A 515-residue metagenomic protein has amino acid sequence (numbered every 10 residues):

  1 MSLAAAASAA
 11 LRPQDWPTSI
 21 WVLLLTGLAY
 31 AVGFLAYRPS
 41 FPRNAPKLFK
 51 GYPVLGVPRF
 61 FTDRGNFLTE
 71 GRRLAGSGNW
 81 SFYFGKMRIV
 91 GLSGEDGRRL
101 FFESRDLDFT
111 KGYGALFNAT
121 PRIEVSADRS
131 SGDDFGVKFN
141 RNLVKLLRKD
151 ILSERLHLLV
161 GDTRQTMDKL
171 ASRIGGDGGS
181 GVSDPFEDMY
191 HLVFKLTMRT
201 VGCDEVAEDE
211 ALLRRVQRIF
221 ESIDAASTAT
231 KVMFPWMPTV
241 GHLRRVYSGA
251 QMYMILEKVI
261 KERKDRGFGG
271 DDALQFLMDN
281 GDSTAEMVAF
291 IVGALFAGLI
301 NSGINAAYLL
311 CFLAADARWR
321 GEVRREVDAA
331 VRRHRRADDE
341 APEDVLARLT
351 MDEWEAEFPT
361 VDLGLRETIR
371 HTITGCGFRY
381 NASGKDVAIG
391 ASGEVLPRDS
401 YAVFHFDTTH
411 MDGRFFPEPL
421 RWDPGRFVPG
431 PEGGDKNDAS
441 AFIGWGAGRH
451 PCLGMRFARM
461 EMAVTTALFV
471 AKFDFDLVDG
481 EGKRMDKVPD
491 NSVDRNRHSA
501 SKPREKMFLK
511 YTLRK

Functional and structural regions predicted by a protein language model:
S2-D128, F135, A441: N-terminal membrane-proximal hinge/A-helix region immediately C-terminal to the signal-anchor transmembrane segment
A7-G27, Y83-M87, S153-G161, R173-T197 (+4 more regions): Cytochrome P450
F34-R38, S81-F84, R88-I89, S93 (+5 more regions): Active-site substrate-recognition loop segments, prototypically the cytochrome P450 B′-helix/B-C loop
P58-E70, H334-S392, G413: Conserved cytochrome P450 K-helix E-x-x-R motif and the immediately C-terminal K′/meander segment
Q217-G281: Cytochrome P450 catalytic core segment centered on helix I
M252, L256, L274-R332, T368 (+2 more regions): Central I-helix of cytochrome P450 enzymes
W319, D438, M455-N496: Cytochrome P450 heme-binding "Cys pocket" and the immediately downstream C-terminal segment
G384, F404-G433: Conserved cytochrome P450 K-helix/beta-meander segment immediately N-terminal to the heme-binding cysteine loop
